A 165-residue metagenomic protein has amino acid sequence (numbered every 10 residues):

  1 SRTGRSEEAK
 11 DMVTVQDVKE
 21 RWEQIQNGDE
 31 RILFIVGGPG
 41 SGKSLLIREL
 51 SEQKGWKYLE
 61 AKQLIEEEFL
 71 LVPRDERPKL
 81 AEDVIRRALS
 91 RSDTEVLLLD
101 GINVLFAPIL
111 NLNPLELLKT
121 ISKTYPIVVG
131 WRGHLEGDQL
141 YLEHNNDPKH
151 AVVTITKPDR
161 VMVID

Functional and structural regions predicted by a protein language model:
G4-Q24: N-terminal pre-Walker A segment at the start of P-loop NTPase domains
G28-L33: Pre-Walker A (Motif I) flank of P-loop NTPase domains
G38: P-loop (Walker A) phosphate-binding loop of NTP-binding proteins
G42: Conserved glycine(s) of the Walker
L46: Hydrophobic positions on the alpha1 helix immediately C-terminal to the Walker A/P-loop
E52-L80: Conserved substrate/cofactor phosphate-moiety recognition/catalytic segment in nucleotide-dependent phosphotransferases
L70-L118: Conserved nucleotide-sensing/catalytic segment adjacent to the nucleotide-binding pocket in NTP-handling enzymes
V104-D165: Replace "adjacent to P-loop NTPase cores in ATP/GTP-dependent enzymes" with "adjacent to NTP-binding cores
